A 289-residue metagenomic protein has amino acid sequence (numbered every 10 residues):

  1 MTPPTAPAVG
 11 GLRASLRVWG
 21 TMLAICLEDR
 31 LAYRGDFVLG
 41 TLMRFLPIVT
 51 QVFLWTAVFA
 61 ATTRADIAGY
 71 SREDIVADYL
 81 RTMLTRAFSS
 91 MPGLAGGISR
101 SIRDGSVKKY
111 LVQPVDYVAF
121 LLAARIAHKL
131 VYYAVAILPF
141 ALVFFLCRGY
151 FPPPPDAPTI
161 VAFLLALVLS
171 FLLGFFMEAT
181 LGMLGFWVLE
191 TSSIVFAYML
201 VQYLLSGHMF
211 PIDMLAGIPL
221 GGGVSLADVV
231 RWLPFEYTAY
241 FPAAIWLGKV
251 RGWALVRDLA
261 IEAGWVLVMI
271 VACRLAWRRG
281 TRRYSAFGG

Functional and structural regions predicted by a protein language model:
T2-G289: Hydrophobic transmembrane alpha-helices and immediately adjacent juxtamembrane helices of multi-pass inner-membrane
